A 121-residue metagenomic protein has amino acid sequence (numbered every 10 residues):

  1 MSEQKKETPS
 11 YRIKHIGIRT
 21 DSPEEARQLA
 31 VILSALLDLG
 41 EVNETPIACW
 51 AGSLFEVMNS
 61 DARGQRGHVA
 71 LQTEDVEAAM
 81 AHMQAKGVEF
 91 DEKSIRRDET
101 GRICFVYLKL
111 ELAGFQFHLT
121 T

Functional and structural regions predicted by a protein language model:
M1-Q28, G64-L71: N-terminal beta-strand motif that seeds the catalytic metal site of vicinal oxygen chelate
S2-P9, A35-V42, S53-N59, Q84-T121: Vicinal oxygen chelate
D21, A26, Q65, A79-A81 (+2 more regions): Residues in flexible loops and secondary-structure boundaries
S22, T73-D75, L110-L112: Non-catalytic surface loops within mature trypsin-like serine protease
P23-L37, A79-G87: Amphipathic alpha-helical segments
P46-A48, G67, R102-V106: Short beta-strand micro-motifs in enzyme catalytic cores
Q65-I95: Mid-chain, well-packed structural core segment of small domains
